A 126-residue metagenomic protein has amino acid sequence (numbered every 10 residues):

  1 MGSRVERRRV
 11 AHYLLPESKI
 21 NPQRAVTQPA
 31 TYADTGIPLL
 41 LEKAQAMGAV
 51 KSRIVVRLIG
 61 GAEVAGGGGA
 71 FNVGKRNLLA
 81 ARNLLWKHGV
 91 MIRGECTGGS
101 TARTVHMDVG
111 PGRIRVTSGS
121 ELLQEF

Functional and structural regions predicted by a protein language model:
M1-M47: Conserved mixed alpha/beta catalytic, RNA-binding, or beta-rich assembly cores of soluble enzyme, regulatory
V5, T31-T35, L39, A49 (+4 more regions): Conserved active-site and cofactor/substrate-binding residues in soluble primary-metabolism enzymes
L14-K19, G60-V64, G98-S100: Acidic, glycine-rich active-site loops and adjacent beta-strand->loop/helix elements that engage anionic groups
E42-V50, E63, W86, V90 (+1 more regions): Generic secondary-structure signature for well-ordered alpha-helical cores
S52-G60: Short glycine-rich phosphate-binding loop at a beta-alpha junction
I54-V55, G67, M91: Surface-exposed interaction patches
E63-K75: Phosphate/ribose-phosphate-bearing ligand recognition and processing surfaces, centered on ADP-ribose/NAD(+/P+) systems
G74-F126: Divalent-metal-activated hydrolytic enzyme cores
